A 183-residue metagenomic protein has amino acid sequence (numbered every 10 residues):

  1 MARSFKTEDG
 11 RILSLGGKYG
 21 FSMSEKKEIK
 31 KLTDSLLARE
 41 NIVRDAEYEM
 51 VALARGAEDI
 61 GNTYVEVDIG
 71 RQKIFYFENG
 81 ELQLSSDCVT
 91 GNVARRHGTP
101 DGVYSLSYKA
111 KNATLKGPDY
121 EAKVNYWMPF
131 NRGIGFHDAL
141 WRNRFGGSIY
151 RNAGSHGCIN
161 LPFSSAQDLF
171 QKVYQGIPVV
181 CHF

Functional and structural regions predicted by a protein language model:
M1-A94, V103-Y104, Y108-E121, Y126 (+1 more regions): Surface-exposed, secretory/extracytoplasmic low-complexity segments enriched in Ser/Thr/Asn/Gly/Pro
T99-D101, N112-A113, G117-F183: Exported/periplasmic cell-wall-interacting domains
